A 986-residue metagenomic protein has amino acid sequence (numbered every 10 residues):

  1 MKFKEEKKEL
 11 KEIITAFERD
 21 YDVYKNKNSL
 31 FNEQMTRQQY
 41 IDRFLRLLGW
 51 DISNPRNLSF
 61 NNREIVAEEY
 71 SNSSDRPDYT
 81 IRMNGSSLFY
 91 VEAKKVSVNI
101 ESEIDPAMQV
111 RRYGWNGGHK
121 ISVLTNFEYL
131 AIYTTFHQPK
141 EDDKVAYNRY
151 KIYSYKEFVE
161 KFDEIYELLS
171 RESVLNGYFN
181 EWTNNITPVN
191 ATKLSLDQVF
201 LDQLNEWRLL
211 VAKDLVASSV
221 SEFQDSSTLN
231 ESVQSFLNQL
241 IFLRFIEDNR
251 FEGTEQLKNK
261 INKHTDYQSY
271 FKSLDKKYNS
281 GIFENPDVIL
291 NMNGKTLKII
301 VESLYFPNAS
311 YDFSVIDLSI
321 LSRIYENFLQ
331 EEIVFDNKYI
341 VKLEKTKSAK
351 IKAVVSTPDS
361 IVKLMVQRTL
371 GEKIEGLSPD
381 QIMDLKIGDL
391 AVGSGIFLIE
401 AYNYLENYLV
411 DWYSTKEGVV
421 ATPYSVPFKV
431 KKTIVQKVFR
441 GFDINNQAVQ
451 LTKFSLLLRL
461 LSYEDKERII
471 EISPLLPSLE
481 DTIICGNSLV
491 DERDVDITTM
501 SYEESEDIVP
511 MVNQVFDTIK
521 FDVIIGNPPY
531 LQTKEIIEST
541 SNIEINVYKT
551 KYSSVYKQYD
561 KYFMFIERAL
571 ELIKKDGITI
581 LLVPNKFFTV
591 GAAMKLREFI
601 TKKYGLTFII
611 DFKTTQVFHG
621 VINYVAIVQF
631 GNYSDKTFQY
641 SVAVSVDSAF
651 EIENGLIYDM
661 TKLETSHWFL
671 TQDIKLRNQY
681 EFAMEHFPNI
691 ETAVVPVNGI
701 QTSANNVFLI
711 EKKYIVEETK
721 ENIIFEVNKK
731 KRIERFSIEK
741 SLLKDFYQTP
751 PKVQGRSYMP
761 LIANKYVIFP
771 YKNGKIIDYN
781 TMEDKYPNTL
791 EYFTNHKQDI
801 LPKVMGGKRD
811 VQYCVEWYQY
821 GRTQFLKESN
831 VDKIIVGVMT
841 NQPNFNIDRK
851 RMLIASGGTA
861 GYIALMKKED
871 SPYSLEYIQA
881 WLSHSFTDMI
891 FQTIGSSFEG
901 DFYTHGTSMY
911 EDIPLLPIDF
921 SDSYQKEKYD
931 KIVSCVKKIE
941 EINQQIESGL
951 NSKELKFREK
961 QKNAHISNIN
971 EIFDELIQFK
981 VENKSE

Functional and structural regions predicted by a protein language model:
M1-S74: Charged, terminal alpha-helix-loop-beta segments that serve as non-catalytic nucleic-acid engagement and/or assembly
M1-Y24, Y70-S73, M83-S87, A93-R244 (+5 more regions): Short, basic/polar, glycine-containing "phosphate-handling" surface segments that engage DNA
L30, T36-R37, L45, S53-P55 (+4 more regions): SAM-dependent methyltransferase catalytic region
K95, S102, I121, F563 (+3 more regions): Polybasic, glycine- and aromatic-enriched phosphate-binding surface used to engage nucleic acids
L201, P286-L377, G807, S897: Class I S-adenosyl-L-methionine
L240, R244-V288, G388-S394, L398-A401: Extended, well-ordered alpha-helical scaffold/bundle regions in very large, multi-domain proteins
K276-K277, G281-F283, S455, T482-I483 (+3 more regions): Polynucleotide-recognition surfaces of large bacterial nucleic-acid defense/processing enzymes
V392, M684, N689-E691, N788 (+1 more regions): Non-catalytic DNA-recognition/assembly elements of restriction-modification systems
